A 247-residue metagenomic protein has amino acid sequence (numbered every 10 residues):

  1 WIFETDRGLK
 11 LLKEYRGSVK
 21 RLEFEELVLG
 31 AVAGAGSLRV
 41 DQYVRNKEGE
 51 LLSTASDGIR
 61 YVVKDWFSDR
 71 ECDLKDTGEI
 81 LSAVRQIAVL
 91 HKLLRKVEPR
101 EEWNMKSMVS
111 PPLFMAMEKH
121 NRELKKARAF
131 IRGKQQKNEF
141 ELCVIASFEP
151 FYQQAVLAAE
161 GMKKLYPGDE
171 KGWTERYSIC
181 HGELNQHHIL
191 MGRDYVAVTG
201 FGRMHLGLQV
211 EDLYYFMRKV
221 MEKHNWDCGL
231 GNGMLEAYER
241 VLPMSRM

Functional and structural regions predicted by a protein language model:
W1-E4, Y43, E160-V210: Active-site acidic catalytic loop and adjacent metal/ATP-binding pocket of ATP-dependent phosphoryl transfer enzymes
G8-M105: ATP-binding pocket architecture of kinase catalytic cores
K13, E101-I179: ATP-dependent phospho-/nucleotidyl transfer catalytic cores
G30, A88-H91, K125, Y152 (+2 more regions): Structural signal for well-ordered, non-membrane alpha-helices
L74-S82, H205, E222-W226: Short alpha-helix boundary/capping segments
L81, R240-M247: Helix-rich C-terminal or lid/interface subdomains of diverse kinases
H91, N104-S107, Q136, F151 (+3 more regions): Gram-positive cell-envelope targeting signals
V210-P243: Active-site activation/catalytic loop segments of kinase-like enzymes and analogous catalytic loops in related
